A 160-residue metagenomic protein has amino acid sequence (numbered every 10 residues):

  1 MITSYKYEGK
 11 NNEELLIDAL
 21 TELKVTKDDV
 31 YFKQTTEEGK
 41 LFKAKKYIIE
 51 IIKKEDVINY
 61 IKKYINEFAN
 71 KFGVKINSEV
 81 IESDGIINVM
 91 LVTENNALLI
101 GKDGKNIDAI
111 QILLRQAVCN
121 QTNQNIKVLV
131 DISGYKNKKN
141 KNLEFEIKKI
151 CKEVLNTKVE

Functional and structural regions predicted by a protein language model:
M1-E160: RNA-contacting regions in translation and RNA-metabolism proteins, encompassing KH/S1 modules where present
